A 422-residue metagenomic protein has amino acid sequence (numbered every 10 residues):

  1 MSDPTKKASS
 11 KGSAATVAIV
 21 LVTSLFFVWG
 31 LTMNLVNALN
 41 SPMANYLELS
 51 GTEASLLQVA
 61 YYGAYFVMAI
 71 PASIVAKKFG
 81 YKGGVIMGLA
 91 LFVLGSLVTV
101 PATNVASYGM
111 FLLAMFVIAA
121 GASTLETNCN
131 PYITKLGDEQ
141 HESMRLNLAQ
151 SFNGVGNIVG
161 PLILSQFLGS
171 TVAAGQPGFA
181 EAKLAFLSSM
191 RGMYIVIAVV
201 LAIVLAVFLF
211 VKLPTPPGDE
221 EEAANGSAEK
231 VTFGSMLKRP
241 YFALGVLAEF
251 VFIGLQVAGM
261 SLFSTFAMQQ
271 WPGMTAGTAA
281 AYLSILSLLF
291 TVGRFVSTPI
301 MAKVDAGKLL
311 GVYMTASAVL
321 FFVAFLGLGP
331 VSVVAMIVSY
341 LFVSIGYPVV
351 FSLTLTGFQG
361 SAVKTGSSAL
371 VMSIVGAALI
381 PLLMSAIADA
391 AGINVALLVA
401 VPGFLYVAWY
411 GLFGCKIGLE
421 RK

Functional and structural regions predicted by a protein language model:
V17-L47, C129-N130, G160, G259-A267: Extracytoplasmic
V36-N40, P161, S165-G169, G234-S284: Extracytoplasmic gate region of multi-pass secondary transporters
L56-I74, S284-V296: Central cavity-lining transmembrane alpha-helices of secondary-active solute carriers, predominantly the Major
A90-V105, T315-L328: C-terminal ends and interior cores of transmembrane alpha-helices in multi-pass membrane transporters/permeases
Y108-L125, V331-G346: Hydrophobic core of transmembrane alpha-helices in multi-pass small-molecule transporters, especially MFS/SLC-type
T124-D138, S344-Q359: Intracellular juxtamembrane helix-capping segments at the cytosolic ends of symmetry-related transmembrane helices
M144-V172, S368-I380: Glycine-rich segments within core transmembrane alpha-helices of 12-TM secondary carriers
D305-V350: C-terminal transmembrane helical hairpin of 12-TM major facilitator-type secondary transporters
